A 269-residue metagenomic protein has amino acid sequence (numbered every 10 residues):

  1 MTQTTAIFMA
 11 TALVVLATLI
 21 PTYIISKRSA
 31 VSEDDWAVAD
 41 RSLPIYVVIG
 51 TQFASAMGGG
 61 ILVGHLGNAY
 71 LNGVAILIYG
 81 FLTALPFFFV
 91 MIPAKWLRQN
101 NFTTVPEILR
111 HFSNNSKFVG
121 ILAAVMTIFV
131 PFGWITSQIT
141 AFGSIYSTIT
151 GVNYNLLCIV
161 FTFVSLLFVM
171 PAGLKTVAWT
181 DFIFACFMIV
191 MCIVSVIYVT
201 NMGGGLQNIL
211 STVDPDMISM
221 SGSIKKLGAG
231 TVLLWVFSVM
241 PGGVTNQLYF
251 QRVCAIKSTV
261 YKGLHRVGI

Functional and structural regions predicted by a protein language model:
M1-L62, V169-A172, A185, M191: Membrane-interface "cap" regions at the ends of multi-pass membrane proteins
V15, S55-A56, T83-F87, T127 (+3 more regions): Residue-level recognition of pore/gate-forming positions within transmembrane alpha-helices of multi-pass
A17, V125-I135, F187-V199, V232-V244 (+1 more regions): Selective recognition of specific alpha-helical transmembrane segments in multi-pass small-molecule
A17-E33, P93-P106, L167, G173 (+1 more regions): Juxtamembrane interface elements at the cytosolic ends of transmembrane helices in multi-pass membrane proteins
T18, I78-M170, W235-V239: Helix-loop-helix module between adjacent transmembrane segments
P21-S29, I135, I139, I149-V160 (+3 more regions): Hydrophobic alpha-helical segments and their helix-loop junctions in multi-pass secondary transporters
A37-T103, F237, Y249-I269: Membrane-interface helix-loop-helix modules in multi-pass membrane proteins
L43-T51, F112-L122, F184-Y198, I269: Small-residue-rich segments of transmembrane alpha-helices in multi-pass membrane proteins, especially helix faces
